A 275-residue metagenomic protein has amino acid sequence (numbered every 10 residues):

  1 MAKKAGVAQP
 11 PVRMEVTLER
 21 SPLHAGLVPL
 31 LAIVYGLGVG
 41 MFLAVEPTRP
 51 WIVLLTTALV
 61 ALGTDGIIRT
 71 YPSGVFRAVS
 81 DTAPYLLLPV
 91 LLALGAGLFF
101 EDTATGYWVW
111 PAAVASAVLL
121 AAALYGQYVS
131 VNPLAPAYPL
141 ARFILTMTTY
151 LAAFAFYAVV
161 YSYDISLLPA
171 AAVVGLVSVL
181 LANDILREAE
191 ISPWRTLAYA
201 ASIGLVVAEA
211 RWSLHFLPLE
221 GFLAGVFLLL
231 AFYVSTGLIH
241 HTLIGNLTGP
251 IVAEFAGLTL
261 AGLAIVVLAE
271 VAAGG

Functional and structural regions predicted by a protein language model:
M1-V131, A135, T248-A253, G262-G275: N-terminal topogenic module of multi-pass integral membrane proteins
L18-H24, V28, F76-P89, V129-A153 (+3 more regions): Cytoplasm-facing juxtamembrane segments at the starts of transmembrane helices in multi-pass membrane proteins
T56-L62, A172-L180, Y199-A208, L228-F232: Generic alpha-helical transmembrane segments
P89-V90, V207, A224-I239: Hydrophobic alpha-helical membrane segments
L94-D102, L151-D164, A208-L223, G262-G275: Hydrophobic alpha-helical transmembrane segments in multi-pass integral membrane proteins
Y107-S116, L167-V173, S192-L197, L217-V226: Internal alpha-helical transmembrane segments of multi-pass membrane proteins
N132-P133, F216-L219, I239-P250: Membrane-helix boundary connector in multi-pass membrane proteins
S178-I191, L205-F216, T236-L243: Alpha-helical transmembrane segments in multipass membrane proteins, preferentially the mid-helix core
